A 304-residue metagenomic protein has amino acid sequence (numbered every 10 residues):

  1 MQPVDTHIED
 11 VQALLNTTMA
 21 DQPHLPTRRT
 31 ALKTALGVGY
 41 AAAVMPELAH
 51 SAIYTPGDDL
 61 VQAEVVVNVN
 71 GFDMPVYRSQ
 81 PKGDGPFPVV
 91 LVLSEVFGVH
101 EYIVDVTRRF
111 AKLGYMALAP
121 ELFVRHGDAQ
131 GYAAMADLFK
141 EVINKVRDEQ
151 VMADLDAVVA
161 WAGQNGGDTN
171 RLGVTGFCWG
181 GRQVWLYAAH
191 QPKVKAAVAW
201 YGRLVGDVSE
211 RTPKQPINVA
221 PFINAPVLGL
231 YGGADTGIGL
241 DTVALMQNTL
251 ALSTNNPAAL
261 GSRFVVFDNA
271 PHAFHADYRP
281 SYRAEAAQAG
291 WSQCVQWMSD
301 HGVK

Functional and structural regions predicted by a protein language model:
M1-P26: N-terminal secretory signal peptides
L25-K33, Y40-T55: N-terminal twin-arginine translocation
H50-K82: N-terminal cap/lid segment of alpha/beta-hydrolase-fold proteins
P86-E95: Short beta-strand element of the alpha/beta-hydrolase
A133-G173, V303: Gly/Ser-rich "nucleophile elbow"/oxyanion-hole loop immediately N-terminal to the catalytic nucleophile in hydrolases
V159-N165, T169-V219: Primarily recognizes the serine-hydrolase "nucleophile elbow" in alpha/beta-hydrolase and SGNH/GDSL folds
V205-A259: The feature captures the conserved acid-bearing segment of alpha/beta-hydrolase catalytic domains
N256-K304: C-terminal catalytic histidine-bearing segment of alpha/beta-hydrolase fold enzymes
